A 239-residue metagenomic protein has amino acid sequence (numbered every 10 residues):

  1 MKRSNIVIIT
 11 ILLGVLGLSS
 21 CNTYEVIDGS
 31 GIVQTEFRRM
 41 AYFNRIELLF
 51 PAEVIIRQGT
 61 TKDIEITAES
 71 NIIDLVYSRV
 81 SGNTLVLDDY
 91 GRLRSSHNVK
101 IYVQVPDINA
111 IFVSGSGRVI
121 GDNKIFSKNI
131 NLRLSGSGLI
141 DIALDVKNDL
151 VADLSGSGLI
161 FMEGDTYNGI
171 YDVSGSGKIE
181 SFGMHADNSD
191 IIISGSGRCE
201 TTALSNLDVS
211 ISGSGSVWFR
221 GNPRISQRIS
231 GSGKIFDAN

Functional and structural regions predicted by a protein language model:
K2-L12, S19-I73, T84-Y102, V119-G121 (+1 more regions): Short acidic/polar N-terminal linker immediately downstream of export determinants
V15-L16, N148: Generic signature of intrinsically disordered, low-complexity, basic-rich segments and short cationic peptides
N44-I56, I101-V103, I108-N239: Extended, compositionally simple hydrophobic/Ser/Thr-rich segments that build repetitive fibrous architectures
S81-N83, D107-I108: Short, solvent-exposed coil/turn segments at beta-strand boundaries
